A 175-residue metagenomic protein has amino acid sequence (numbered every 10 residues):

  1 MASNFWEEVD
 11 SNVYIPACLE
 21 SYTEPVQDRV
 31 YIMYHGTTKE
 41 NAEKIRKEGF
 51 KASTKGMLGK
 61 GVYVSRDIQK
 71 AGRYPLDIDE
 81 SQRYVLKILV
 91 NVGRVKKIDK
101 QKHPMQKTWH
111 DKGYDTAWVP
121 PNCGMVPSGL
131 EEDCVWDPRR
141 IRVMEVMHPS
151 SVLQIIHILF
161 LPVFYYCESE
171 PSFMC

Functional and structural regions predicted by a protein language model:
M1-K60, L76-D77, G93: ADP-ribose/NAD+-binding catalytic cleft of ART/PARP-like enzymes
A2-F5, D79-C175: Active-site and NAD+-binding cores of ADP-ribose-processing enzymes
K39, K44-K47, K51, K55 (+6 more regions): Context-gated lysine
D67-Y74: Short amphipathic alpha-helices within nucleic acid-binding modules
